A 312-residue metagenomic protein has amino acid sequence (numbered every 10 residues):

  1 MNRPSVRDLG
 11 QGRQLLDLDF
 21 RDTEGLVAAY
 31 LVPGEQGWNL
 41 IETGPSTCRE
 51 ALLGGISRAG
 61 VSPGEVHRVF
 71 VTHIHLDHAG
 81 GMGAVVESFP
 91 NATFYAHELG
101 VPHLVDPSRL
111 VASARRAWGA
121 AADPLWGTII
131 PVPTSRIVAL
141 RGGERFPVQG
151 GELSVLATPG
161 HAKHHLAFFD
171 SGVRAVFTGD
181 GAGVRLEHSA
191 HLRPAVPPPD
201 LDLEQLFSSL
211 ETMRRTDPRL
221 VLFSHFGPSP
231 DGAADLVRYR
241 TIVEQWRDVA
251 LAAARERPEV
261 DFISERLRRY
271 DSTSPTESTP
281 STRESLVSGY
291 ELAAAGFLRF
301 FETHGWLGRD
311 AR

Functional and structural regions predicted by a protein language model:
N2-A59, E65, F168-T178: Conserved beta-strand hairpin/beta-sheet module of binuclear metal-dependent hydrolase folds, prominently
V32, E42, L52, H73 (+5 more regions): Divalent metal-coordination and catalytic microenvironments
P45-T47, E152-A157, K163-A233: Metallo-beta-lactamase
E65-D77: Metallo-beta-lactamase
A79-F89: Metal-dependent catalytic neighborhoods of phosphoester/phosphodiester hydrolases
P102-L156, F207-L210: Metallo-beta-lactamase
G232-T241: Histidine/acidic-residue-rich catalytic or RNA/ligand-binding cores of hydrolases and nuclease-related proteins
V249-R312: C-terminal regulatory/interaction regions
